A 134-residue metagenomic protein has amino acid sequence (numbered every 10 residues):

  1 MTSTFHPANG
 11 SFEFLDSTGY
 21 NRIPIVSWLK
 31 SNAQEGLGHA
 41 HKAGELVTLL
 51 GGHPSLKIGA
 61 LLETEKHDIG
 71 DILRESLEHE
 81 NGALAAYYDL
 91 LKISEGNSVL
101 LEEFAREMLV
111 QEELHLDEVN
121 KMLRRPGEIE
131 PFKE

Functional and structural regions predicted by a protein language model:
M1-E134: Iron-associated oxidoreductase/ferritin-like identity signal
